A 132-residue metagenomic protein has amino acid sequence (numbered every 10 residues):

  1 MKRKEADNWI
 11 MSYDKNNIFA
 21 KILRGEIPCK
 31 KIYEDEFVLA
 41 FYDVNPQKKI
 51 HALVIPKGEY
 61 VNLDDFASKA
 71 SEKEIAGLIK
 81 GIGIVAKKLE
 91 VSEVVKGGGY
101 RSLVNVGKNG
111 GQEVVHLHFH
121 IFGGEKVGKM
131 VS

Functional and structural regions predicted by a protein language model:
M1-S132: HIT superfamily nucleotide-processing domains
